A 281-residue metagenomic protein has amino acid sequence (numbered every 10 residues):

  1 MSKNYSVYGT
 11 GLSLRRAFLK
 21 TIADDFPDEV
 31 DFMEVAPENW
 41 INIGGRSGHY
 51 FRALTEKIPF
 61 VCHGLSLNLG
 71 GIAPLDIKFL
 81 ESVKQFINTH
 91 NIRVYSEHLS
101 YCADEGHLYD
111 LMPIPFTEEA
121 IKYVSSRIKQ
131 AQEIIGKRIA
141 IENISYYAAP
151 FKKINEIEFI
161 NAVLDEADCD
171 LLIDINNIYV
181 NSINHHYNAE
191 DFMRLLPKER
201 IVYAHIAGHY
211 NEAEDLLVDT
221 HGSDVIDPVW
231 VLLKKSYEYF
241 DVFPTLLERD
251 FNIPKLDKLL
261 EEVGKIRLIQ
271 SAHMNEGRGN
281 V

Functional and structural regions predicted by a protein language model:
M1-I22: Boundary/entry segment of secreted carbohydrate-active catalytic domains
Y8-L14, D31-V35, F60-H63, Y95-E97 (+4 more regions): Hydrophobic faces of well-ordered beta-strands that scaffold small-molecule active sites in alpha/beta enzyme cores
R15-A17, A36-W40, L65-N68, L99-S100 (+4 more regions): Active-site beta-loop-alpha junctions enriched in small/polar residues
L19-K20, P37-H49, N68-K78, A148-K153 (+3 more regions): Acidic-and-aromatic substrate-binding clefts and catalytic sites of carbohydrate-active enzymes
A23-D28, G44-C62, K78-R93, K129-I134 (+3 more regions): Acidic (Asp/Glu)-rich catalytic clusters
N42-G44, P74, L111-I121, S182-V242: Gly/Pro-rich active-site loop or hairpin
D76-L171: Active-site acidic/histidine proton-transfer and metal-coordination neighborhood in alpha/beta enzyme cores
Q132-L216: Acidic/histidine-rich catalytic cores of soluble enzymes
